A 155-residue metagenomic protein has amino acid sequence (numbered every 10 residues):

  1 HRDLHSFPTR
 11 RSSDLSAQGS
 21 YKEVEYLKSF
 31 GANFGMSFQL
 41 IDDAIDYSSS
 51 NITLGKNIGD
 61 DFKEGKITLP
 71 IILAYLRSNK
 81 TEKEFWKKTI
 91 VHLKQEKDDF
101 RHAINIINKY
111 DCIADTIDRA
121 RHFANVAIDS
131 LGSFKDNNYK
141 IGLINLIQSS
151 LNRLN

Functional and structural regions predicted by a protein language model:
H1-H5: Short, exposed "boundary/linker" segments that immediately precede the start of a downstream structural module
S6, R10-N155: All-alpha prenyltransferase/terpene-synthase fold signal
